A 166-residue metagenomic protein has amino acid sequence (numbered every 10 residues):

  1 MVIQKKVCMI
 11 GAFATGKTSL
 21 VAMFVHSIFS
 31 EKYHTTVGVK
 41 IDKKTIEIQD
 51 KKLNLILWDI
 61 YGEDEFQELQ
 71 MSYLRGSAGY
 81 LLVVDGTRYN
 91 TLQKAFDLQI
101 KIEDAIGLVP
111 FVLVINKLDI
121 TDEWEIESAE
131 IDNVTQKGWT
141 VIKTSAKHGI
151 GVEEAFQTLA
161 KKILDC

Functional and structural regions predicted by a protein language model:
M1-C166: TRAFAC-class small GTPase G-domain
